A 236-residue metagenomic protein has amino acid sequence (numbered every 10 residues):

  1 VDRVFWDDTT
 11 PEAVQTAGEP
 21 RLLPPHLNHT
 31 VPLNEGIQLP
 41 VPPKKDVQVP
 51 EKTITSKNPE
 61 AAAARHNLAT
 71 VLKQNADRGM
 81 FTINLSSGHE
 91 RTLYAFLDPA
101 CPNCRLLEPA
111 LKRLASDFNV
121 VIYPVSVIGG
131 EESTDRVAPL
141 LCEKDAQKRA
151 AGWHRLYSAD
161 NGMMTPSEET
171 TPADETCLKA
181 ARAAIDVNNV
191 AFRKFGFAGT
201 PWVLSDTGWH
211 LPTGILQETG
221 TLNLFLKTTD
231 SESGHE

Functional and structural regions predicted by a protein language model:
V1-T16, P20-L22, S167-E236: C-terminal cap of thioredoxin/glutaredoxin-like
V1-T70, E236: N-terminal targeting signals for export/organelle localization
P20, T30-P32, P40-V41, F118-I122 (+2 more regions): Glycine-rich loops and low-complexity Gly/Arg-rich segments that provide flexible linkers or classic glycine-based
Q48, A110-R113, A184-D186: Extracellular/mature segments of secreted proteins
A69, K73, V137-A138, A150-H154 (+2 more regions): Generic detector of well-ordered alpha-helical segments enriched in charged/polar residues, highlighting helical
A69-R91: A short beta-strand-turn-helix
H89-D174, R193, F197-A198, L216: Structural alpha/beta surface segment adjacent to cysteine/selenocysteine redox centers across thiol/disulfide enzymes
